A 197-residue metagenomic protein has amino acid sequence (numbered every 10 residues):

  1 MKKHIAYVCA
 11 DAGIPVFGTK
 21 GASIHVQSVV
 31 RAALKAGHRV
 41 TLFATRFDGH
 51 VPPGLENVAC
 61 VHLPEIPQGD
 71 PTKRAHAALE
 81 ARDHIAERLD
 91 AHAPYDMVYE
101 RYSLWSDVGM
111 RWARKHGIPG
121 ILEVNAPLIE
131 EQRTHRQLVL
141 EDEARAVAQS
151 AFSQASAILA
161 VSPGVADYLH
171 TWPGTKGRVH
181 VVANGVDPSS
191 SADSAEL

Functional and structural regions predicted by a protein language model:
M1-G54, A157, V179: N-terminal subdomain of nucleotide-sugar transferases
I5, A113-E131, L159, H180: Active-site proximal beta-strand in glycosyltransferases
R46, G164, G185: Carbohydrate-associated surface elements
V58-E87: A short, charged, and often flexible helix/loop element on the N-terminal side of the glycosyltransferase catalytic
E87, R114, L128, V139-I158: Membrane-proximal helix-turn-helix segments that form the acceptor-binding/catalytic region of lipid-linked
Y99, S153-S162, H180: A short beta-strand/loop micro-motif in the catalytic core of glycosyltransferases that engages the nucleotide-sugar
E100-W105, V124: Short His-centered aromatic/hydrophobic patch
H170, G185-L197: Acidic anion/phosphate-binding donor-loop and adjacent secondary structure in glycosyltransferase catalytic cores
